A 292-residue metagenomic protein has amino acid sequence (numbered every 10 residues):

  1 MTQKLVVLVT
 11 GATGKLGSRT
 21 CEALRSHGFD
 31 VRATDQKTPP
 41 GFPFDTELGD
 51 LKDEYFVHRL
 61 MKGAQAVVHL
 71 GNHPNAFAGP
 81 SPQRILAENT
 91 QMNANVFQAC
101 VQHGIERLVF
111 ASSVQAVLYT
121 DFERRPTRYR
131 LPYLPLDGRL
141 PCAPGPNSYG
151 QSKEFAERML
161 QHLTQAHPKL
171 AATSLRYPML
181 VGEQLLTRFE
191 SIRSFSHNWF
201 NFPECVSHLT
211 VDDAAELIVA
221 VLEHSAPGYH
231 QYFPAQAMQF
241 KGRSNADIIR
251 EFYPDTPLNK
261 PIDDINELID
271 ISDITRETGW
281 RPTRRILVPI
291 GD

Functional and structural regions predicted by a protein language model:
L5-H27: N-terminal Rossmann NAD(P)H-binding glycine-rich loop of SDR-like oxidoreductase domains
P40, G49-Q91, A99: NAD(P)H-binding glycine-rich loop region in Rossmannoid oxidoreductase-like domains and their noncatalytic homologs
L86-N93, V109-Q115, S152-K153, S207: Short alpha-helix in the Rossmann-fold core of NAD(P)-dependent oxidoreductases
N95-P146: Conserved Rossmann-fold NAD(P)-dependent oxidoreductase catalytic core, especially the SDR/UDP-sugar
L134-P135, P141-A172: Active-site Tyr-X1-5-Lys
P146-G150, P178-L186, N198-D212: Glycine-rich "substrate-gating" loop/helix at the edge of Rossmann-like oxidoreductase active sites
A166-A171, G182-W199, V221-Q231: Glycine/proline-rich active-site loop of Rossmann-fold NAD(P)-dependent oxidoreductases
D212-D292: C-terminal substrate-binding subdomain of Rossmann-fold SDR/epimerase-dehydratase oxidoreductases
